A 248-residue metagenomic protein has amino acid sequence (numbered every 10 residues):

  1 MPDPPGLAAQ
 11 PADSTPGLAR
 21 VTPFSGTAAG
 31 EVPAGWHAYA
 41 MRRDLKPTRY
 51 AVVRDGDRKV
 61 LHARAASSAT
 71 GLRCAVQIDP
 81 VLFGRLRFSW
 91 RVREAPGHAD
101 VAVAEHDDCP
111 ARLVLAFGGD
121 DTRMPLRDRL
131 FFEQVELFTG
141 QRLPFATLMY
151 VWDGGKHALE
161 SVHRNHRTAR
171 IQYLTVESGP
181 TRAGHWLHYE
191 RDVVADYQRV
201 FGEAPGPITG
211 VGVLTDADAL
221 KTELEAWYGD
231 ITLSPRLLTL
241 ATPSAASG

Functional and structural regions predicted by a protein language model:
P2-R43, L126-Q134, T242-A245: Extracellular carbohydrate-recognition regions
F24, V211, I231-L233: Extracellular beta-strand elements of beta-rich domains used for carbohydrate recognition/degradation or cell-matrix
T48-G71: Short carbohydrate-recognition loop motifs
A75-L86, P180-A183: Extracellular/lumenal carbohydrate-interaction signature centered on repeated Trp-anchored short motifs
S89-A95, G118-D120, V194: Solvent-exposed strand-to-loop "edge" motifs in beta-rich extracellular domains
A104-A111, E225-A226: Short coil-to-beta strand junction motifs in C2/discoidin
D108, G118-R167: Extracellular/luminal beta-rich ligand-recognition and adhesion surfaces characterized by aromatic-Gly/Pro-enriched
P110-L113, T168-G179, A183-K221: Extracellular beta-strand ligand-recognition surfaces/modules
